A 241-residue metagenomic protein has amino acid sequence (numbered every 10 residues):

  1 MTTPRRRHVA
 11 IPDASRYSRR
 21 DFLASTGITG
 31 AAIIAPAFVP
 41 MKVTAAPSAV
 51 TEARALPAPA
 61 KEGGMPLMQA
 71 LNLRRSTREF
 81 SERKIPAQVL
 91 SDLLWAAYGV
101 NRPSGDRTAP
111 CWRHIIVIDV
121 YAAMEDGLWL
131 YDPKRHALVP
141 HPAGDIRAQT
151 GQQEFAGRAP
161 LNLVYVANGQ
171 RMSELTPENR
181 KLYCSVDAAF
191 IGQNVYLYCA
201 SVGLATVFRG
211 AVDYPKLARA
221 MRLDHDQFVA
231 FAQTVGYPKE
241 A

Functional and structural regions predicted by a protein language model:
M1-S18: N-terminal secretory signal peptides
T2-P4, A24-T29, A37-A159: N-terminal amphipathic, basic helical "cap/leader" segment at the start of enzyme domains
A55-E62, F228-A241: C-terminal helix-cap and adjacent tail motif
R74, L93, V120, L161-L217: Small-aliphatic-rich amphipathic alpha-helix that forms the alpha element of a beta-alpha
Y98, E125-G127, V166-Q170, P238: Solvent-exposed coil/turn segments that connect beta secondary-structure elements in extracytoplasmic/periplasmic
L217-A232: Short, electropositive alpha-helical surface patch
